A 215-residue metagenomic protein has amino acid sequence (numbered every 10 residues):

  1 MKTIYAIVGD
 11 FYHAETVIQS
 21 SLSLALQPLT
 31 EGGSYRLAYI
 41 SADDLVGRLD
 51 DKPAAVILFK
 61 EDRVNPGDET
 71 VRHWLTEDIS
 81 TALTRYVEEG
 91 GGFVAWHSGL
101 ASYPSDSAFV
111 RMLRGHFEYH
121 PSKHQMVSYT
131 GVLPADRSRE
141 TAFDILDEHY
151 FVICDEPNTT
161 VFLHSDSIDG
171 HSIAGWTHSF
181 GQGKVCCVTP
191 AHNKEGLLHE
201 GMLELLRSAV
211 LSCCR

Functional and structural regions predicted by a protein language model:
M1-A54: Aromatic-Pro/Gly-enriched surface loop or interdomain linker that acts as a lid/target-recognition segment
I7-V8, W96, V188: Short hydrophobic segments within beta-strands
F11-H13, D62-V64, L100-S102, S167-D169 (+2 more regions): Short, solvent-exposed loop/turn segments at secondary-structure junctions
Q27-L29, G115-P190, K194: Catalytic beta-strand/loop cores that center a nucleophilic Ser/Cys/Thr and support acyl-enzyme chemistry
D51-Y103, Q182: Short alpha-beta junction capping motif
V87-G131: Hydrophobic, well-structured mid-protein blocks that either form specific transmembrane helices
K194-L203: A short acidic/glycine-rich loop-to-helix N-cap element
L205-R215: C-terminal alpha-helix
